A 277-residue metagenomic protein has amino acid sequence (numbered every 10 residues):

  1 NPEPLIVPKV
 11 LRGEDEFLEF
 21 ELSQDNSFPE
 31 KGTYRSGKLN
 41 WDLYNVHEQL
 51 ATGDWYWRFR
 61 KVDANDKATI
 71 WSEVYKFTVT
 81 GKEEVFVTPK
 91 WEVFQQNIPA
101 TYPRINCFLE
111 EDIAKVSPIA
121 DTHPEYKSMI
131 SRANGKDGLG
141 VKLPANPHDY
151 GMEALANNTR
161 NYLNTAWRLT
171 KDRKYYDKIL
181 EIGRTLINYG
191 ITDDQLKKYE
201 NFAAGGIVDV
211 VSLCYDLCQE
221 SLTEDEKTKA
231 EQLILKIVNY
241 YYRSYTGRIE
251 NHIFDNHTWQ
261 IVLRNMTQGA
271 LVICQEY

Functional and structural regions predicted by a protein language model:
P2-E14: Conserved aromatic anchor
D15-T52, A64-K67: Recognizes extended acidic, P/S/T-rich segments that occur within or adjacent to Ig-like beta-sandwich modules
A64-K82: Extracellular fibronectin type III
T78-I105: Low-complexity, Pro/Ser/Thr- and charge-rich linker/hinge segments at domain boundaries
F108, V116-A145: Short, functional "switch" segments adjacent to catalytic/cofactor/reactive centers
M129, K142-Y277: Aromatic-lined, polymer-binding surfaces characteristic of secreted/periplasmic polysaccharide-degrading enzymes
